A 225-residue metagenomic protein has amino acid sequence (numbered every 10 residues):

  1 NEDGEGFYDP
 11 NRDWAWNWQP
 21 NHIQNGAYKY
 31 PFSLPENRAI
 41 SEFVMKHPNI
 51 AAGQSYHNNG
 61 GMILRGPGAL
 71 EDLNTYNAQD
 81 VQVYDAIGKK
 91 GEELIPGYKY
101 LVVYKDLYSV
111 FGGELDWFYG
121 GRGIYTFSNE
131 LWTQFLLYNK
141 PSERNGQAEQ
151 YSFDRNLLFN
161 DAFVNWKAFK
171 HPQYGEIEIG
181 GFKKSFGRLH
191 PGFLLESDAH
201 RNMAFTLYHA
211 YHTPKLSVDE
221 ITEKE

Functional and structural regions predicted by a protein language model:
N1-E225: Metallocarboxypeptidase
